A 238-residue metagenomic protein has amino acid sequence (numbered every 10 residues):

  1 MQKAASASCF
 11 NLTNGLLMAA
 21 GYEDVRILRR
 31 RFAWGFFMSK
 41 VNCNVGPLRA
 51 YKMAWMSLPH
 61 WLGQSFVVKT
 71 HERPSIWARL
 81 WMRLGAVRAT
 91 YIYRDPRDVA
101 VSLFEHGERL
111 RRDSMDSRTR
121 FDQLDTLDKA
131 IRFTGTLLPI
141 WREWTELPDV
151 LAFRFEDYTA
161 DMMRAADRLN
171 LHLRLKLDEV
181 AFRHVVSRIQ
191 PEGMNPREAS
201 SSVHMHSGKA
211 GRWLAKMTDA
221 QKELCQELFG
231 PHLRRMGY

Functional and structural regions predicted by a protein language model:
M1-F153, G211, M217-Y238: PAPS-dependent sulfotransferase catalytic domain
Q2, I92, Y158, R174-L175: Short beta->alpha junction loops/turns
N11-L12, V99-S102, R164-L169, V185: Alpha-helical scaffold elements adjacent to nucleotide-binding pockets in ATP/GTP-utilizing enzyme cores
M18-A19, R109, L171-D178: Short, well-ordered loop/turn and helix-capping segments at boundaries between secondary-structure elements and domains
E23-L28, R174-V185, M194: Short, surface-exposed acidic
L147-H172, R212, K216: Phosphate-binding beta-loop-alpha motif at adenosine-nucleotide cofactor sites
A160, E179, D219-A220: Alpha-helix N-capping/helix-start residues
H184-G230: PAPS-dependent sulfotransferase catalytic core
